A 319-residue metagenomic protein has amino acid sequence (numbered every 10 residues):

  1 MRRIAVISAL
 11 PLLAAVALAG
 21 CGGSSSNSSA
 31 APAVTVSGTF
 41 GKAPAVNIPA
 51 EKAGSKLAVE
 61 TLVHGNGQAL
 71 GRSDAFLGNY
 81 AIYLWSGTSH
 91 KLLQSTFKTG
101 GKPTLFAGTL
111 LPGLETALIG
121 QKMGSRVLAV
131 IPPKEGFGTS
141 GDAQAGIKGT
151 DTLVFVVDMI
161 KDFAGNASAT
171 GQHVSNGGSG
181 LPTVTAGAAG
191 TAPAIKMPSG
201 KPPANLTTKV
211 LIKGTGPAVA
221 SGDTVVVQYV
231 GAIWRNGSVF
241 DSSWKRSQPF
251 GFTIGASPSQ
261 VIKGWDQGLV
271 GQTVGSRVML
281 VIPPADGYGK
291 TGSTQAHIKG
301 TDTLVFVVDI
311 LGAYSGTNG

Functional and structural regions predicted by a protein language model:
R2-G319: Cross-family detector of peptidyl-prolyl cis-trans isomerase
